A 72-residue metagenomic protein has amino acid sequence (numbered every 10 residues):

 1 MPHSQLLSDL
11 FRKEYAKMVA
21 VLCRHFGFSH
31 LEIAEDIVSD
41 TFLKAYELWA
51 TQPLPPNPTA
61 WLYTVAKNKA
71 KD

Functional and structural regions predicted by a protein language model:
M1-F26, L31-E32: A short, charge-rich alpha-helical start-of-domain segment used by transcription regulators
M18, L22, L62, A66-K71: Hydrophobic-face residues of short alpha-helical interaction/recognition segments
R24-G27, T41, E47: Basic, Lys/Arg-rich alpha-helical nucleic-acid-recognition elements, primarily the DNA-binding modules of transcription
D36-L43, P56-N68: Structural recognition of an alpha-helix C-terminal capping motif at a helix-to-coil junction
E47, K71-D72: Short helix-to-coil "ATP-lid" hinge immediately C-terminal to the conserved N-box Asn in the Bergerat
A50-L54: Short alpha-helix-to-loop micro-motif enriched in aromatics/charged/Gly
